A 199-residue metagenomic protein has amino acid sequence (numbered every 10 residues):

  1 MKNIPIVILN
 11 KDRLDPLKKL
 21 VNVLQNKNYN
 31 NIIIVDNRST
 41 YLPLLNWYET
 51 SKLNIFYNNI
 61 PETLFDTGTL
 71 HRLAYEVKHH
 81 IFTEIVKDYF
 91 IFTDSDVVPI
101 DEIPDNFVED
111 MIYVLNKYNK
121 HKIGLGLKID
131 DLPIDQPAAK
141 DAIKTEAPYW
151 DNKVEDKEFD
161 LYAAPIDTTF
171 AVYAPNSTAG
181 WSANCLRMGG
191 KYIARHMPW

Functional and structural regions predicted by a protein language model:
K2, N28, I166-D167: Residues that flank catalytic or metal-binding motifs in active/ligand-binding sites
I4-P16, L20, K27, V35: A conserved hydrophobic helix/loop-capping motif in glycosyltransferases and polysaccharide synthases
P16, T40-L45, L132-I134: Short, charged/polar "capping" segments at the starts of alpha-helices and the immediately preceding loops
I34, F92, K122-G126: A structural signal for short, well-ordered beta-strand segments and their strand-loop junctions that often border
N37, T93-D96: Active-site acidic Asp-centered loop
Y41-F90: Active-site-proximal specificity loops/subdomain of glycosyltransferases
F65-T83, V98-R187: Conserved catalytic core of nucleotide-sugar-dependent glycosyltransferases
C185-W199: Short, cationic low-complexity segments
